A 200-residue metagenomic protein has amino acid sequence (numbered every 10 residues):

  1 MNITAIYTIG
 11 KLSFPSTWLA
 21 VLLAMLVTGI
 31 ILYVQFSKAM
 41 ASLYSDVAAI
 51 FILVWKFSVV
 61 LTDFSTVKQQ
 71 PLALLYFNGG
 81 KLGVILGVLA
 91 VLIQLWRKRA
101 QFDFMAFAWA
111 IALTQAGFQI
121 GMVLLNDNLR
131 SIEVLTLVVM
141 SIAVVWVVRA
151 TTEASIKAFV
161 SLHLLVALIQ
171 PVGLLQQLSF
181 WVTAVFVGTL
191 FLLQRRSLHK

Functional and structural regions predicted by a protein language model:
M1-K200: Hydrophobic, membrane-interfacing alpha helices
